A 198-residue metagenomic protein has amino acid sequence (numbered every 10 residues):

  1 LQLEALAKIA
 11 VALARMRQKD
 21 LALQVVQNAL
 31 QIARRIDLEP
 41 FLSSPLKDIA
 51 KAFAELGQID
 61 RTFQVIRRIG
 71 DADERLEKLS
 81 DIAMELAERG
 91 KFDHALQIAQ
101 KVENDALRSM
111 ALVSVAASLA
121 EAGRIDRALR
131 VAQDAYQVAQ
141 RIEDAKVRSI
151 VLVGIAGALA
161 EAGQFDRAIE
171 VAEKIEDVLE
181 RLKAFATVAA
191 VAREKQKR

Functional and structural regions predicted by a protein language model:
L1-R198: Non-catalytic tandem-repeat scaffold regions and their flanking low-complexity/translocation tails
